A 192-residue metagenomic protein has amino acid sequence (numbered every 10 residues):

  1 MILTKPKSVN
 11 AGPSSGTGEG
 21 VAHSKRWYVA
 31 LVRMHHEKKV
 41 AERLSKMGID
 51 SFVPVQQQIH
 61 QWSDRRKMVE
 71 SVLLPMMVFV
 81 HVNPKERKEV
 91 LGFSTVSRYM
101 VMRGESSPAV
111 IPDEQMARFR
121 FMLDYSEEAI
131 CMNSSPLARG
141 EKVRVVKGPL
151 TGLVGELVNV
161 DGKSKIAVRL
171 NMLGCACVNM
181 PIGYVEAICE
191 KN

Functional and structural regions predicted by a protein language model:
I2-R139, A167-N192: Acidic-enriched and Gly/Ser
G20, E70, V145-K147, V158: Generic marker of residues within folded, mature protein domains
L137-R139, V146-L153: Short coil-to-beta-strand transition motifs
G152-V160: Short beta-strand-centered aromatic/proline hotspots
K163-K165: A generic structural signal for beta-strand entry/edge sites
